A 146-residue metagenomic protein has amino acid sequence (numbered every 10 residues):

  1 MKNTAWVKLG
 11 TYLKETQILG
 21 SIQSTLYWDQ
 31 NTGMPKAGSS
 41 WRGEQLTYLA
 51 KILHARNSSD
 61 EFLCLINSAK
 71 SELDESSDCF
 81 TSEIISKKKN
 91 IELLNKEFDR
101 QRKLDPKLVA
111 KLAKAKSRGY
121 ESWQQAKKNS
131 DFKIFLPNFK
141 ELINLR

Functional and structural regions predicted by a protein language model:
M1-R146: A well-structured
